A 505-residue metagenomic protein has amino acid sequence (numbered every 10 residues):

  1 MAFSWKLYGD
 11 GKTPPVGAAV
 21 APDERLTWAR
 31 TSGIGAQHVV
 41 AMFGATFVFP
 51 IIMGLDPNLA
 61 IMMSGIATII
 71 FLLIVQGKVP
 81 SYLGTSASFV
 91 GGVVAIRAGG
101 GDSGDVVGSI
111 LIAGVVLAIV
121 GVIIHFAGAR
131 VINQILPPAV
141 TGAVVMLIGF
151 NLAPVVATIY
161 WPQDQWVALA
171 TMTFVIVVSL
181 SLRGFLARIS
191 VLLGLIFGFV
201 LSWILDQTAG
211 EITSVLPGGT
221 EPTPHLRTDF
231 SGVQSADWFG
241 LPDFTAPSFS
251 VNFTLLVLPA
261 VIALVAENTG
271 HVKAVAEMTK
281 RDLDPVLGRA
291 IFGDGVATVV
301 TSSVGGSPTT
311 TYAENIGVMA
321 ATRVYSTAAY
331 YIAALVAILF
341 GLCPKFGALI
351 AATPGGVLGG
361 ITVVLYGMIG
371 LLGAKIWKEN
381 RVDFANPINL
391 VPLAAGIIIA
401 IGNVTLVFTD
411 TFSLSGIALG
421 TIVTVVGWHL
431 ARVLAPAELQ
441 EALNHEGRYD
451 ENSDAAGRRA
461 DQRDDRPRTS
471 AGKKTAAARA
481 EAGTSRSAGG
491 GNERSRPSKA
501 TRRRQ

Functional and structural regions predicted by a protein language model:
M1, A418-S487, N492-Q505: Terminal cytosolic tails of multi-pass membrane transporters, especially the segment immediately following the final
M1-P80, S88-G100: N-terminal signal-anchor module of multipass membrane proteins
G9-D10, P15, F43-G44, F174-V178 (+3 more regions): Juxtamembrane interface elements at the cytosolic ends of transmembrane helices in multi-pass membrane proteins
A18-S32, I51-L72, L256-T327: Membrane-embedded helical hairpins/re-entrant loop segments and their flanking transmembrane helices within multi-pass
M42, G198-Q207, V215-S302, G306: Membrane-embedded hairpin module used as a gating/binding unit in multi-pass transport and secretion proteins
L55-I61, G77-V90, V131-T141, A187-L193 (+5 more regions): Short, non-helical or kinked segments that cap or interrupt transmembrane helices
V93-G99, S179, N315-Y330, V336-G341: Interfacial segments of multi-pass membrane proteins
G100-A209, A334, L339-E441: Membrane-embedded alpha-helical modules
